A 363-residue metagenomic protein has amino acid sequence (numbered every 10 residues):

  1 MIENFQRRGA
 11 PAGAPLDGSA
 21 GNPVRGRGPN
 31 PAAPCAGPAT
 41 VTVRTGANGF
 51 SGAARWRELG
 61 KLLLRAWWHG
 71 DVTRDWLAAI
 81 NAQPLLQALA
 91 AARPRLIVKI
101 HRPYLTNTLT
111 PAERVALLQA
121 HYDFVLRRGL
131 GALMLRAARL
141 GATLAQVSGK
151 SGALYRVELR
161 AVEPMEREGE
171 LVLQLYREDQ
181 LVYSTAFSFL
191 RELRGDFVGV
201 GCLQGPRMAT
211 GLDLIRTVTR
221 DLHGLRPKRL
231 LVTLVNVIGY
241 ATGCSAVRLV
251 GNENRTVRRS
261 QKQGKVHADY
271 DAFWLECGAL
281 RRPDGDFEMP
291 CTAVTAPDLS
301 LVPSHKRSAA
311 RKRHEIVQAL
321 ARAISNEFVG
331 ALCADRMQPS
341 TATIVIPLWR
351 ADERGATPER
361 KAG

Functional and structural regions predicted by a protein language model:
I2-F5, P34-T217, S308, H314-G363: Non-catalytic substrate-recognition and accessory regions of acyl/acetyltransferase enzymes
I2-R7, N22, T233: Secondary-structure boundary/capping micro-motif
Q6, R27, L222: Conserved active-site motif detector
A10-P15: Intrinsically disordered, low-complexity segments enriched in serine/proline and basic residues
V24, G28-A33: Beta-rich, aromatic/charged-enriched effector core domains that present basic-aromatic interfaces for binding
Y183, F187-R281: Acyl-donor binding region in acyl/amide transferases
E253-A319: Active-site/acyl-donor-binding loops of N-acyltransferases
